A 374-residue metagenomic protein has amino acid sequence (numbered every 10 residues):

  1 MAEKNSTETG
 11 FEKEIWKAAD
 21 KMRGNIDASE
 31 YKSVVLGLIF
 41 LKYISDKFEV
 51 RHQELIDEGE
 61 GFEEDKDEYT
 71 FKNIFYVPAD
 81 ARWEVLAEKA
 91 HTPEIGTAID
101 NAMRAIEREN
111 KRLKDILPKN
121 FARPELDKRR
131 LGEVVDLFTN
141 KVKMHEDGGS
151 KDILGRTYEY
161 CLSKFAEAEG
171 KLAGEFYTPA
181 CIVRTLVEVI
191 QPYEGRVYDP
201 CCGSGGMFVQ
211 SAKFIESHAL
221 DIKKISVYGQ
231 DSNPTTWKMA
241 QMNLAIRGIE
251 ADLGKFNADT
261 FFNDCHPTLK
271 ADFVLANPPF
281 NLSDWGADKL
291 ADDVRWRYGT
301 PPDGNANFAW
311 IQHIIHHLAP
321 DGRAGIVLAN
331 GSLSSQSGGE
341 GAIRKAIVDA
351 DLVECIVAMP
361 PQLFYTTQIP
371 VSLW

Functional and structural regions predicted by a protein language model:
M1-Y193, D252-T260, C265, A358-P361: Non-catalytic, mostly N-terminal accessory regions of nucleic-acid modification and defense proteins
T7, L126, G149, T178 (+4 more regions): Catalytic cores of large soluble enzymes that bind and process phosphate-bearing ligands
E14, K21, E30-Y43, L186 (+2 more regions): Conserved Class I SAM-dependent methyltransferase catalytic core
K21, K141, Y160, K164 (+8 more regions): Conserved, well-folded catalytic cores of nucleic-acid-processing and energy-transducing macromolecular machines
K42-L55, F165, I215, A219 (+4 more regions): A generic secondary-structure signal for well-formed alpha-helical elements
K111-D115, T139-E146, H266-F273, G299-A306 (+1 more regions): Short, mixed-charge, low-aromatic patches
L172-A276, N281-R297, F308, A329-G331 (+1 more regions): Conserved S-adenosyl-L-methionine
